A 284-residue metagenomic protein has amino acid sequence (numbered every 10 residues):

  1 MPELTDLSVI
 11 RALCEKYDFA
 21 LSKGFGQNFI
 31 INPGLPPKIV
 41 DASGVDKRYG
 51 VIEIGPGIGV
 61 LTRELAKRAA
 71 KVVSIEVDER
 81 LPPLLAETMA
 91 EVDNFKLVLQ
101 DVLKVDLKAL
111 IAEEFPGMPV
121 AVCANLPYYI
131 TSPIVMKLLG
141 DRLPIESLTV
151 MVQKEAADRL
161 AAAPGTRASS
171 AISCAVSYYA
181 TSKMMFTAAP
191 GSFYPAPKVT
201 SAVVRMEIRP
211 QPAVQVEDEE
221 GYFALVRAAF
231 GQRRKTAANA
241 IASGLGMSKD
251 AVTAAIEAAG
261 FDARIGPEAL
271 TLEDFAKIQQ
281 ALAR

Functional and structural regions predicted by a protein language model:
M1-E220, A224-A228, E257, K277-R284: Catalytic cores of RNA-modifying enzymes
A12, N239, A254: Surface-exposed charge patches
A202, M206-I208, V214-A251, D262 (+1 more regions): An accessory alpha-helical subdomain
G246-A283: RNA substrate-recognition surfaces in RNA-acting enzymes
